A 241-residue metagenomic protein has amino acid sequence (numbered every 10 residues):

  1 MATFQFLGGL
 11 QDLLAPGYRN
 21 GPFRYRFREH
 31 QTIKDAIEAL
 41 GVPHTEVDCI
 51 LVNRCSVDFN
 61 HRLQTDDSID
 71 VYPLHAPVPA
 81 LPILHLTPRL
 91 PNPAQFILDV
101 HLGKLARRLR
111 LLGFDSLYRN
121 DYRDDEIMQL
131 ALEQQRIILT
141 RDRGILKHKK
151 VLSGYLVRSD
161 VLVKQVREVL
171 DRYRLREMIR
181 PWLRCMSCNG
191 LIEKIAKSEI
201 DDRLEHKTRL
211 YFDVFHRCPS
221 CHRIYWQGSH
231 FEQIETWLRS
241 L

Functional and structural regions predicted by a protein language model:
M1-Q95: Ubiquitin-like/PB1-type beta-grasp interaction modules and other compact soluble beta-rich domains
T45, S56-F59, T65-R180: Long, charged N-terminal interaction/targeting segments
W182, F215: Residues immediately within or flanking Cys/His clusters that coordinate Zn2+ in small zinc-binding modules
C185-C188, C218-C221: Short cysteine-rich clusters marking metal-coordination/redox-active sites
G190-K194, W226: Short functional micro-motifs and their immediate structural scaffolds
R203-V214: Short linker/helix segments within small regulatory modules
I234, S240-L241: Short, intrinsically disordered terminal segments enriched in charged and Pro/Gly residues
